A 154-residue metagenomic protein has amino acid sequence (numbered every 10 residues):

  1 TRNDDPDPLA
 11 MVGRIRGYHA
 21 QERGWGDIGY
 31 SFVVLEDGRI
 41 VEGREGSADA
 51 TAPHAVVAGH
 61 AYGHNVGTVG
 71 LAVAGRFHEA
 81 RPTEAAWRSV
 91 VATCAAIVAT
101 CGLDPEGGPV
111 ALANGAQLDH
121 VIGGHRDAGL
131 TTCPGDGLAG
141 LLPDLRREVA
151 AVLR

Functional and structural regions predicted by a protein language model:
T1-D27: Cell wall/extracellular polymer interaction/catalysis modules
A10, D27, V34-R154: Basic/polar, cationic surfaces and motifs that engage anionic cell-wall and phosphate/carboxylate ligands
